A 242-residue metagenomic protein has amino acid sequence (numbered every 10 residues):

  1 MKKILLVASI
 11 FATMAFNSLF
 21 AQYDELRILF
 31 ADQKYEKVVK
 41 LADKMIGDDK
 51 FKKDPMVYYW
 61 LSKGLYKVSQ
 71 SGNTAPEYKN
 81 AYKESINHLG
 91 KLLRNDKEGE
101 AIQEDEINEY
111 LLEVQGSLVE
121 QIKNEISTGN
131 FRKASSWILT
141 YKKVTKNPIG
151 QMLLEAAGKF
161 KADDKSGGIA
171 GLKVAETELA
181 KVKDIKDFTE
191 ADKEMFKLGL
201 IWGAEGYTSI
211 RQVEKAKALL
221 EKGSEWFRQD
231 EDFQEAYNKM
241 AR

Functional and structural regions predicted by a protein language model:
M1-I28: Bacterial Sec-dependent N-terminal signal peptides
F20-K83: Start-of-domain marker
A42, D49, L65, L89 (+6 more regions): Alpha-helical junction/boundary sensor with strong preference for TPR arrays
P76-G99, S166-K181, T208-E231: TPR/TPR-like (Sel1-like) alpha-helical repeat modules
A101-I201, T208: Extended amphipathic alpha-helical interaction segments
